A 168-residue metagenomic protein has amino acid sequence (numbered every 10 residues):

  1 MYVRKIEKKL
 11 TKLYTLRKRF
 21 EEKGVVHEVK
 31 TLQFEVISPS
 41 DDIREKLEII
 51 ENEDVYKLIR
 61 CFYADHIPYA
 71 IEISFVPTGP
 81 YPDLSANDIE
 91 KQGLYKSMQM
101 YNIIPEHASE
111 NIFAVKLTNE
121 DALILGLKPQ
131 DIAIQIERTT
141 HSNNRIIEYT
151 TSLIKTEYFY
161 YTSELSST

Functional and structural regions predicted by a protein language model:
M1-D54, I73, Y81-S109, F113-K116 (+1 more regions): HTH-adjacent hinge/linker in prokaryotic transcriptional regulators
E48, C61, I73-F75, T151-I154: A short, well-structured catalytic beta-strand-centered motif of the EAL phosphodiesterase domain for c-di-GMP
E53, I67, D131-I132, R145: Structural motif
D121-A133: Beta-rich strand-turn-strand
R145-T168: C-terminal effector-binding regulatory domain of bacterial HTH transcription factors
